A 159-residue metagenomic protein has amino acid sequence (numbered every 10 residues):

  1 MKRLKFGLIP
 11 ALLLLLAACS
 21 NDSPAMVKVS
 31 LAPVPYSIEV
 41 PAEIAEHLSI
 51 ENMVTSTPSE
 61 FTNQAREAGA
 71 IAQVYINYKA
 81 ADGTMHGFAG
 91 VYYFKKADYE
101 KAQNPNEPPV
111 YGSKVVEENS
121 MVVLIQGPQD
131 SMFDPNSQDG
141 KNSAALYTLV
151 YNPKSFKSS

Functional and structural regions predicted by a protein language model:
M1-L8: Bacterial N-terminal signal peptides that target proteins for export
L15-A18: C-terminal motif of bacterial Sec signal peptides marking the signal peptidase cleavage site
S20-D22: Bacterial signal peptide processing site
P24-K28, A70-Q73: Short, hydrophobic/aromatic-rich segments at coil-to-beta transitions
M26-V40: Short aromatic-glycine motifs in intrinsically disordered, low-complexity regions
E39-Y92: Secretory pathway targeting signatures of secreted, lumenal, and periplasmic proteins
P108-E117: Short, surface-exposed beta-strand/loop micro-motifs that present aromatic residues
I125-S159: Surface-exposed amphipathic alpha-helical segments
